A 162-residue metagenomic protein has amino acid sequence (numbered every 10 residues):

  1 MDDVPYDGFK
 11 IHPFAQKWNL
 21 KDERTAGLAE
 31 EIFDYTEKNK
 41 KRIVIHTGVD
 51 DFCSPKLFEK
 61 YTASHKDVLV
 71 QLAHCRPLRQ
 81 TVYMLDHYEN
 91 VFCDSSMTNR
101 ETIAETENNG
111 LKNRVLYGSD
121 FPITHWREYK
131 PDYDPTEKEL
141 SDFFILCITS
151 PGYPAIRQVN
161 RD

Functional and structural regions predicted by a protein language model:
M1-D2, L20-T25, D50-H65, L78-D86 (+1 more regions): Distinct, well-ordered alpha-helical segments
M1-V44, E89-F92, T106: Active-site gating/metal-coordination segments in enzymes
D2-G8, K60-A73, H87-F92: Structural recognition of alpha->loop->beta junctions
K10, V44-H46, Q71-L72, Y117-G118: A structural signal for short, well-ordered beta-strand segments and their strand-loop junctions that often border
A15, V49, I123: Short histidine/acidic/glycine/proline-rich micro-motifs that form metal- and phosphate-coordinating active-site loops
N19-K21, T47-D50, V70-L72, C93-S96: Short, flexible loop segments at the rims of nucleotide/cofactor-binding pockets, characterized by
Y35-K40, H65, V159-D162: A structural motif corresponding to the C-terminal end of an alpha-helix and its immediate exit/capping segment
L69, R76-D162: H/E-rich (His + Asp/Glu) clusters that bind or coordinate divalent metals
